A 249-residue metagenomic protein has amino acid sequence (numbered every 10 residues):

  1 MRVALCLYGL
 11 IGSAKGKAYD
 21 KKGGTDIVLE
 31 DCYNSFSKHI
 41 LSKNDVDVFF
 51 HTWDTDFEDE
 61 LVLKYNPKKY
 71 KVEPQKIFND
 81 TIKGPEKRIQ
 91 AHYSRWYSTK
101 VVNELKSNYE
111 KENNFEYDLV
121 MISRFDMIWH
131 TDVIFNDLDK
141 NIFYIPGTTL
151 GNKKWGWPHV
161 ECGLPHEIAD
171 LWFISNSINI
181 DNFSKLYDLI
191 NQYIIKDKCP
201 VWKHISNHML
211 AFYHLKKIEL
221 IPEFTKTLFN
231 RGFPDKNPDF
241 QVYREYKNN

Functional and structural regions predicted by a protein language model:
M1-N249: ER/Golgi luminal nucleotide-sugar-dependent glycosyltransferases, focusing on the catalytic module
